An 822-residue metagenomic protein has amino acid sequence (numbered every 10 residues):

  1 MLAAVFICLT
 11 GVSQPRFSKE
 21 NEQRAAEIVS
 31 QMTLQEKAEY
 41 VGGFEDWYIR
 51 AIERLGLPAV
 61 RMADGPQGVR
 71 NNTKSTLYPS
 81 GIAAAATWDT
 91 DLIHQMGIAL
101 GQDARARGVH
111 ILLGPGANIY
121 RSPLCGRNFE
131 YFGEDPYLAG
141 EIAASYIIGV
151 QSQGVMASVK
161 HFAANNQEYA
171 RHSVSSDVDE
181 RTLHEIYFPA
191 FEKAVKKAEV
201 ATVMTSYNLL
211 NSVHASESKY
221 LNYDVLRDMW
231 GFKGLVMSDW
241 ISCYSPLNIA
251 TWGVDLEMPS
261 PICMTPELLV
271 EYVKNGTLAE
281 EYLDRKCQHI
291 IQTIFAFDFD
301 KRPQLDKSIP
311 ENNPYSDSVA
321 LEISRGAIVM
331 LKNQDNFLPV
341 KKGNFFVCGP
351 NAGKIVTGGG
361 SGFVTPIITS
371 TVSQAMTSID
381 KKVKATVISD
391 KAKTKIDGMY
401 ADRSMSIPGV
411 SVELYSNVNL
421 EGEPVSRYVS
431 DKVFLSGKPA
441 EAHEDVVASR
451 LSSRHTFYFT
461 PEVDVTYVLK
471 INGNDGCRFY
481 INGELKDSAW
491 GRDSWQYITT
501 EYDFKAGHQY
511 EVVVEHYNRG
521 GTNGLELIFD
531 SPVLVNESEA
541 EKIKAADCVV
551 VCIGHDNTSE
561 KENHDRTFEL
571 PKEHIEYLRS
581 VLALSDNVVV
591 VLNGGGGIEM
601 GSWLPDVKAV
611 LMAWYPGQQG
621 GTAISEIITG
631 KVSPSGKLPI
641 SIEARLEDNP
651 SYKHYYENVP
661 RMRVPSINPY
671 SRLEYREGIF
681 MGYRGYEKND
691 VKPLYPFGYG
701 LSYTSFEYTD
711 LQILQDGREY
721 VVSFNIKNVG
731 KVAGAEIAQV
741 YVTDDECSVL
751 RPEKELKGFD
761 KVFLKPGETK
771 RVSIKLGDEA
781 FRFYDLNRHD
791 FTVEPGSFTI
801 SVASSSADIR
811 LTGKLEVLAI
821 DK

Functional and structural regions predicted by a protein language model:
M1-C8: Bacterial N-terminal signal peptides
C8-V468, N472-L786, T792-S806, D821: Glycoside hydrolase catalytic-domain context in secreted enzymes
D808-K822: Short beta-strand elements
